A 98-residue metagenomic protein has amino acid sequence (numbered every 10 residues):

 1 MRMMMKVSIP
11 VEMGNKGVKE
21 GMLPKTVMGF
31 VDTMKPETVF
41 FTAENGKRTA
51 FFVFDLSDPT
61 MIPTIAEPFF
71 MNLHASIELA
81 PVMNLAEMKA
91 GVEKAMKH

Functional and structural regions predicted by a protein language model:
M1-H98: Conserved, structured core segments of small domains
